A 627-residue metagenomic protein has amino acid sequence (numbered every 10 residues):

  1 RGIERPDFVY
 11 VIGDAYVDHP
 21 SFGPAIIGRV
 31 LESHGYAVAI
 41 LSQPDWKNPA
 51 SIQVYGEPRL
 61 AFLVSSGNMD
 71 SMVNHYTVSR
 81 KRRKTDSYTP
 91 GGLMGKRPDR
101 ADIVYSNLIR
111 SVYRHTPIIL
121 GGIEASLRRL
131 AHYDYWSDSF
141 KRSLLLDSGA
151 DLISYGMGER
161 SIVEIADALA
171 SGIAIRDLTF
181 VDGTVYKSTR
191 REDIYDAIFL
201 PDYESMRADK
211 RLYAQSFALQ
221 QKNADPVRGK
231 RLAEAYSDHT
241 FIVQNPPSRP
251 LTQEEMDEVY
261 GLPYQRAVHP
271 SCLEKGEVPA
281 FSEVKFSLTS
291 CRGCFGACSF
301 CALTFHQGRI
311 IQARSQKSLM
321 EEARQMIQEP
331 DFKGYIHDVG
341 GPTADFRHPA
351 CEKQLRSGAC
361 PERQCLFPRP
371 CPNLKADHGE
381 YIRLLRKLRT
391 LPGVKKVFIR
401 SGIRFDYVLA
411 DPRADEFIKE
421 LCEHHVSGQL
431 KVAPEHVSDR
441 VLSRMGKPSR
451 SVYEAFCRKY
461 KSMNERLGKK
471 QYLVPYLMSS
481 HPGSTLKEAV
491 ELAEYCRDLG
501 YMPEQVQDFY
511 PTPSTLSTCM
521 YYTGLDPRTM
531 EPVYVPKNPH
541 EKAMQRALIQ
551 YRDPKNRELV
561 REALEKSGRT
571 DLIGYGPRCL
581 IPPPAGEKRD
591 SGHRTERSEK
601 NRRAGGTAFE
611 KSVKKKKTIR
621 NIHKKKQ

Functional and structural regions predicted by a protein language model:
R1-R5, A15, A214-S287: N-terminal [4Fe-4S]-dependent radical SAM core
Y10, I26, L41, D45-W46 (+2 more regions): Conserved SAM/AdoMet-binding glycine-rich loop
V11-Y16, K275-A302, Y335: N-terminal pre-triad scaffold of radical SAM enzymes
G23, S42-S237, Q244-N245: Glycine-rich beta-alpha loop elements in corrinoid/cobalamin-binding modules across cobalamin-dependent enzymes
K47, R176-A224, H239, S248-L251 (+7 more regions): Terminal amphipathic helices with adjacent charged low-complexity linkers/tails
S71-S79, L127-R129, E159-E164, S188-E192 (+7 more regions): Flexible glycine/acidic-rich beta-alpha junction loops that bind and position SAM and/or redox cofactors in anaerobic
D151, V259, L319, V432 (+2 more regions): Conserved, mostly hydrophobic/aromatic
S357, L580-Q627: Acidic, low-complexity intrinsically disordered tails
